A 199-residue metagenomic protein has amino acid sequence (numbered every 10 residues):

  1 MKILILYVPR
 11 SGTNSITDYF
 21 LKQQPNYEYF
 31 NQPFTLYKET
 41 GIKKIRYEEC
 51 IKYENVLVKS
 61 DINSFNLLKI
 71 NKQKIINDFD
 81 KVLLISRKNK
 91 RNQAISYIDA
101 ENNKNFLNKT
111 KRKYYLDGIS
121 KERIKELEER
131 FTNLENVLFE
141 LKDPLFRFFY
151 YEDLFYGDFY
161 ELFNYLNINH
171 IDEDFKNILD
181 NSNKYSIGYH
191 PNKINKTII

Functional and structural regions predicted by a protein language model:
M1-Y53, S182-S186: PAPS-dependent sulfotransferase catalytic core
I5-Y7, E28-N31, V56-K59, V82-I85 (+1 more regions): A structural signal for short, well-ordered beta-strand segments and their strand-loop junctions that often border
P33, E152, F175-K176: Residue-level "edge-of-site" marker
G41-K44, L107-R123, Y160, N164-I199: PAPS-dependent sulfotransferase catalytic core
I42-K72: Conserved nucleotide-sensing/catalytic segment adjacent to the nucleotide-binding pocket in NTP-handling enzymes
I62-R147, Y151-H170: PAPS-dependent sulfotransferase catalytic domain
